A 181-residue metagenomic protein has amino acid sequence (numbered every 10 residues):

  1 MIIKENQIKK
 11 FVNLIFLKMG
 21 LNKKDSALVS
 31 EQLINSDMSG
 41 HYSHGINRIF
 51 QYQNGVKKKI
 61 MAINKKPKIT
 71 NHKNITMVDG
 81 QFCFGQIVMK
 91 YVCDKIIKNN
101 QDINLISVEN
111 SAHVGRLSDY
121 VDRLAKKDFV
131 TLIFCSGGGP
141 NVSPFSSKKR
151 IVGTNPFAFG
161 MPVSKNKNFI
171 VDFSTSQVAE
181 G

Functional and structural regions predicted by a protein language model:
M1-K4, N22-G45, K59-N71: N-terminal glycine-rich anion-binding loops that anchor highly charged ligand groups
M1-M19: Generic N-terminal amphipathic, Lys/Arg-enriched alpha-helix
I34, Q86-E109: Alpha/propeptide regions of enzymes that mature by internal proteolysis
G45-I97: Active-site cofactor/substrate anionic-group-binding motifs, chiefly glycine- and Lys/Arg-rich phosphate-binding loops
K68-N71, N100, A125, K149-G153 (+1 more regions): Solvent-exposed alpha-helices and their adjacent loops that cap or buttress functional pockets in soluble metabolic
V78, N104-N110, T131-C135, M161 (+1 more regions): General beta-strand structural signal in soluble alpha/beta enzymes
N141-G181: Phosphate/diphosphate-binding glycine-rich loops and adjacent basic-rich segments that engage nucleotide
